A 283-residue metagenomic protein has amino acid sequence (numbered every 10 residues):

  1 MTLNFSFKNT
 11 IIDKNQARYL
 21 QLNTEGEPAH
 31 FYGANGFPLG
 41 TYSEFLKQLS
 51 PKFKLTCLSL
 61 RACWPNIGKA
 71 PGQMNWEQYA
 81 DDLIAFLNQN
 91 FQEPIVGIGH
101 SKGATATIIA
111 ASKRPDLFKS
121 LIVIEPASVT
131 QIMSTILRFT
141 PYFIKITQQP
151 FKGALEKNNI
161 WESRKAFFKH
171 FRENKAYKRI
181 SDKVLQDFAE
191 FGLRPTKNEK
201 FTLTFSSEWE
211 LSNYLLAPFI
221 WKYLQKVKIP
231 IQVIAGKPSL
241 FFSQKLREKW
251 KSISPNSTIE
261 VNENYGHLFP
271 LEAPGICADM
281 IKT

Functional and structural regions predicted by a protein language model:
M1-Q16: N-terminal cap/lid segment of alpha/beta-hydrolase-fold proteins
R18-G68, F86: Conserved HGGG/HGGXW glycine-rich cap/lid loop of the alpha/beta-hydrolase fold
T56, L60-I98, K102, D279: Active-site loop/oxyanion-hole signature of alpha/beta-hydrolase fold enzymes
E93-I136: Conserved hydrolase catalytic core segment
A127-N159: A catalytic-pocket lid/entrance helix-loop region that shapes and gates access to the active site across common
N158-Q232: Alpha/beta-hydrolase
W221-Y265: Conserved loop-alpha-helix segment in the C-terminal half of the alpha/beta-hydrolase fold that carries the catalytic
N262-P274: Catalytic histidine-centered segment of alpha/beta-hydrolase-like enzymes
